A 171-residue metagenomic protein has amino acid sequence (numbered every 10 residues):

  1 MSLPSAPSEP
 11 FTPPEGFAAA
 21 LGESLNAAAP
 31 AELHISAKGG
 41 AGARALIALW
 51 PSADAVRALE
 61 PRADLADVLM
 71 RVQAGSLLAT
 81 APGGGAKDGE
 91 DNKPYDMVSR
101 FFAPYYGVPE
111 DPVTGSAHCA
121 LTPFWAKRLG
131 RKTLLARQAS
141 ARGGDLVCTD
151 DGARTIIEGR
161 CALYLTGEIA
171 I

Functional and structural regions predicted by a protein language model:
M1-I171: Active-site proximal loop and beta-alpha junction motif in alpha/beta enzyme cores
